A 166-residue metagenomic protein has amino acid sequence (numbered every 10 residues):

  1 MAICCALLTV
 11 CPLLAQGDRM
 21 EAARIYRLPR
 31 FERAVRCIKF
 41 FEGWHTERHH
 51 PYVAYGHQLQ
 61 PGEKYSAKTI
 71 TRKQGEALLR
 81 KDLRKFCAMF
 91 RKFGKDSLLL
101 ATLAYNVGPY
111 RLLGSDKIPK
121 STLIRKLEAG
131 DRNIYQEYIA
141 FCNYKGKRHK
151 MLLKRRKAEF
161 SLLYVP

Functional and structural regions predicted by a protein language model:
M1-P12: Hydrophobic membrane-insertion alpha-helices, especially the h-region of bacterial N-terminal signal peptides
C11-H45, H57-K81, F86-M89, Y110-P166: Long, amphipathic alpha-helical surface segments
T46-H50, M89-L99, E137: Surface-exposed patches in mature extracellular/periplasmic domains of secreted proteins
H49-V53, H57: Early exported N-terminus immediately downstream of N-terminal targeting peptides
S97-R111: Short N-proximal segments of mature Sec-exported proteins
